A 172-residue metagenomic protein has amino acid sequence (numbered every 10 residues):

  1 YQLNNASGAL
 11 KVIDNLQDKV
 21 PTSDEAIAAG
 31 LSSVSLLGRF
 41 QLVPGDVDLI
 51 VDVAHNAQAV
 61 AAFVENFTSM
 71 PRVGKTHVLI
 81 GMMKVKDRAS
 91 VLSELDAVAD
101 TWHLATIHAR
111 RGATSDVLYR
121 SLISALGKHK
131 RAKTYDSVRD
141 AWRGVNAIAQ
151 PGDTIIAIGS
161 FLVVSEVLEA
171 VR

Functional and structural regions predicted by a protein language model:
Y1-T101: Nucleotide phosphate-binding/pyrophosphate-handling subdomain across enzymes that bind or process nucleotide phosphates
L16-Q17, F67, L122, L126 (+2 more regions): Active-site catalytic pocket residues across diverse enzymes, especially alpha/beta-hydrolases
D48-I50, A57, L92-T154: C-terminal helical cap/extension that packs against the catalytic core of soluble nucleotide-cofactor enzymes
A157: Solvent-exposed interhelical
S160: Active-site-proximal loop/hinge segments that shape catalytic or ion-binding/gating pockets
V163-S165: Short, active-site-adjacent cap segments at secondary-structure transitions
